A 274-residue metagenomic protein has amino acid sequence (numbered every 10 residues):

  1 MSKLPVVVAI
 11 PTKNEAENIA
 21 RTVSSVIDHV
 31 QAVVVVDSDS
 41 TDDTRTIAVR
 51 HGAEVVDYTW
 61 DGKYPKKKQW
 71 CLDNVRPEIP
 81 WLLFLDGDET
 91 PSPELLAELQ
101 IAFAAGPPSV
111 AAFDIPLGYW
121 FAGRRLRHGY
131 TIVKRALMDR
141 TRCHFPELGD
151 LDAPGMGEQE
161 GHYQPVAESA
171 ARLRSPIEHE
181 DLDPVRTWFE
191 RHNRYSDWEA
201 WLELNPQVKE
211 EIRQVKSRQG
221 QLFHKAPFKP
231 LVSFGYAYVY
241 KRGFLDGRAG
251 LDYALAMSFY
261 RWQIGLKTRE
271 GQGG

Functional and structural regions predicted by a protein language model:
P5-V7: Cell-envelope/extracellular polymer assembly enzymes that use nucleotide-activated donors
A9-A32: Short, well-formed alpha-helical segments that are part of the catalytic scaffolds of diverse glycosyltransferases
A20, D42-H51, E94: Acidic helix N-cap motif at the loop->helix transition within catalytic regions of sugar-transfer enzymes
S25, D37-I47, W60: A conserved acidic beta->alpha catalytic loop
Q31-D39, V56, D86-G87: Short beta-strand/loop segment that forms part of the nucleotide-sugar
D57-Y64: Short, acidic/glycine-rich phosphate-metal binding loop used to engage nucleotide
P65-K66, L72, S92-G274: Catalytic-site signature of metal-activated, phosphate-bearing donor transferases, centered on the GT-A/GT-A-like
Q69-W81: Active-site nucleotide-sugar/metal-binding loop of Leloir-type enzymes
